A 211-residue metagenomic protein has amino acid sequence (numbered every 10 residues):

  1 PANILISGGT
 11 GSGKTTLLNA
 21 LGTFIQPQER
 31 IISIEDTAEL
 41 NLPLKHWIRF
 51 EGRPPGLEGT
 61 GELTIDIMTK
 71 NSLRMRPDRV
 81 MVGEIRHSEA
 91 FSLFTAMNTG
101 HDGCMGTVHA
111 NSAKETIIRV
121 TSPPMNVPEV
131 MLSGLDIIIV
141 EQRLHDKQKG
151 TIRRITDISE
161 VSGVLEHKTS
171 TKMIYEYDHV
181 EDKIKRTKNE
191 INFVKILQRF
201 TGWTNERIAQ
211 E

Functional and structural regions predicted by a protein language model:
P1-T10, L17-L144: Switch/coupling sub-region of P-loop NTPases
D136-Q210: Conserved P-loop NTPase
